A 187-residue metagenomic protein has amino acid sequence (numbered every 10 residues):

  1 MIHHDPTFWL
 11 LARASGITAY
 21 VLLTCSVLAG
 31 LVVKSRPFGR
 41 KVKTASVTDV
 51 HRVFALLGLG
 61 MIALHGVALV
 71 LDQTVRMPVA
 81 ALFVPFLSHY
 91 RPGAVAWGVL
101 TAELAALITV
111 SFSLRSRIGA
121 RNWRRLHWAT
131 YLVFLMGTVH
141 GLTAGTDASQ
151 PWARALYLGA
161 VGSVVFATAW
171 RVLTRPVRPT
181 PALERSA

Functional and structural regions predicted by a protein language model:
M1-A187: Membrane-embedded alpha-helical bundles that constitute the cytochrome b-like, heme-associated redox core of multi-pass
